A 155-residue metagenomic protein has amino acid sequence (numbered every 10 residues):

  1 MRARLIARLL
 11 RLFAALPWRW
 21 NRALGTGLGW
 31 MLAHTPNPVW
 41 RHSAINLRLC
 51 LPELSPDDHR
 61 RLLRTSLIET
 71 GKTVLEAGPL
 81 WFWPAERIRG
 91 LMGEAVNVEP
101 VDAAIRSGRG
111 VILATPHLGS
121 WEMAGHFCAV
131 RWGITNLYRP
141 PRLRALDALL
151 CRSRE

Functional and structural regions predicted by a protein language model:
M1-T115, D147-C151: Membrane-anchoring hydrophobic helices of lipid-metabolizing enzymes
S107-E155: Catalytic core of membrane glycerolipid acyltransferases/transacylases, capturing the structured, soluble-facing
